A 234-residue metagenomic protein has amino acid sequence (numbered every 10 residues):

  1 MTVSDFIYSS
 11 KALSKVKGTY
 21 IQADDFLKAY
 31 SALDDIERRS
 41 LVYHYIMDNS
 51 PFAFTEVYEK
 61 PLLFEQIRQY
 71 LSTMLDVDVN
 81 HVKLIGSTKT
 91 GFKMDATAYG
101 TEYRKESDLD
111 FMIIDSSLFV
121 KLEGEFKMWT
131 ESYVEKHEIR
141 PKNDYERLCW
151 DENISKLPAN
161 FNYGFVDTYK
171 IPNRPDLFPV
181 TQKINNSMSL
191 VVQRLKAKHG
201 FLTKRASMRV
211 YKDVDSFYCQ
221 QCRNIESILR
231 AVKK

Functional and structural regions predicted by a protein language model:
T2-S107, I114-K234: Catalytic core of pol beta-like nucleotidyltransferases
